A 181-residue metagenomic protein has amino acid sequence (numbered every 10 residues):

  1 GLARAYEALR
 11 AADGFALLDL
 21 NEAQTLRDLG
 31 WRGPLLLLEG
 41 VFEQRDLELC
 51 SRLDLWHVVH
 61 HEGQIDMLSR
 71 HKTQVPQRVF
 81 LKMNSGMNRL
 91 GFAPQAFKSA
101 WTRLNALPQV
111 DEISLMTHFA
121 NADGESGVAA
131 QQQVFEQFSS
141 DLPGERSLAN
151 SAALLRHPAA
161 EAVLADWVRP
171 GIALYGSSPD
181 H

Functional and structural regions predicted by a protein language model:
G1-G144, P158-E161: Active-site-proximal beta-alpha core segment in soluble small-molecule metabolic enzymes
S147-A152: Polyanion-binding loop/helix "lid" in catalytic or ligand-binding cores
L155-H181: Active-site loop ensemble at the mouth of alpha/beta enzyme cores that anchors a bound cofactor
